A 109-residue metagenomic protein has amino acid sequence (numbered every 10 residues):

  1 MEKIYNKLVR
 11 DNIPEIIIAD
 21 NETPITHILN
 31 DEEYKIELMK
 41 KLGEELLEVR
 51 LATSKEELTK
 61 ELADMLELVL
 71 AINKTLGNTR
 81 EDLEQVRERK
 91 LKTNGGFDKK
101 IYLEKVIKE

Functional and structural regions predicted by a protein language model:
M1-E109: Flexible "arm" and connector segments at domain edges
